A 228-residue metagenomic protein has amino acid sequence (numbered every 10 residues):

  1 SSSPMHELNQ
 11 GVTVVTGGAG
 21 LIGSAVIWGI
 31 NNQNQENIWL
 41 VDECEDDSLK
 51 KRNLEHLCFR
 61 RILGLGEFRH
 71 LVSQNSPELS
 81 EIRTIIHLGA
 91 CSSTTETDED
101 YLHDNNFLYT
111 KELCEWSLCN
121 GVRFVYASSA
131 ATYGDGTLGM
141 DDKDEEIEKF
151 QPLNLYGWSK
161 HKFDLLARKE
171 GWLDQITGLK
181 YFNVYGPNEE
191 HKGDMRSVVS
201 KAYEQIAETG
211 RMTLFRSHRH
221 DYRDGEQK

Functional and structural regions predicted by a protein language model:
T13-Q33: N-terminal Rossmann NAD(P)H-binding glycine-rich loop of SDR-like oxidoreductase domains
L40-F68: Glycine-rich phosphate-binding loop and adjoining beta1-alpha1-beta2 segment of Rossmann-like nucleotide-binding folds
L65-G66, H70-N105: NAD(P)H-binding glycine-rich loop region in Rossmannoid oxidoreductase-like domains and their noncatalytic homologs
T84-H87, E112-L155: Conserved Rossmann-fold NAD(P)-dependent oxidoreductase catalytic core, especially the SDR/UDP-sugar
T94-Y109, D144-P152: Short alpha-helical oligomerization interface
Y101-H103, P152-H161, K192-S200: Short-chain dehydrogenase/reductase
N105-T110, V125, S159-K160: Short alpha-helix in the Rossmann-fold core of NAD(P)-dependent oxidoreductases
L138, L165-K228: NAD(P)-dependent short-chain dehydrogenase/reductase
